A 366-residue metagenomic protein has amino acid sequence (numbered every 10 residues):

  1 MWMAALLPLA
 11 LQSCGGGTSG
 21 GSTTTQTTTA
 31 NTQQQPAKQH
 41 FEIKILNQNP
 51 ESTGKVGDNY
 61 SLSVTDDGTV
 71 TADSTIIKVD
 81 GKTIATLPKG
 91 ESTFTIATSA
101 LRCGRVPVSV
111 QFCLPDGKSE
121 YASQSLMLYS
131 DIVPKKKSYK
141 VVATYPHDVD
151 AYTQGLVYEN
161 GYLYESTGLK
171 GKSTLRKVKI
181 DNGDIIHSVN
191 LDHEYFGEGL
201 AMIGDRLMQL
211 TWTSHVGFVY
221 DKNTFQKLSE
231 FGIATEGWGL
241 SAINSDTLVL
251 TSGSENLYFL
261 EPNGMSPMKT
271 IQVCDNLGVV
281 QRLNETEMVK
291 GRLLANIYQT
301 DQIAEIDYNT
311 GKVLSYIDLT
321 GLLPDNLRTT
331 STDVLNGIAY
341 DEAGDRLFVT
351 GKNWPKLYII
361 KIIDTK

Functional and structural regions predicted by a protein language model:
A10-S13: C-terminal motif of bacterial Sec signal peptides marking the signal peptidase cleavage site
G15-T18: Bacterial signal peptide processing site
T98-R105: Surface-exposed, short loops/turns at beta-strand junctions within beta-sandwich domains
Y129-V149, I180-D184: A short helix->beta-strand "capping" segment at the edge of beta-propeller domains
K140-P146, D184-N190, Q226-F231, K269-G278 (+2 more regions): A short beta-strand motif characteristic of beta-propeller blades
V149-N160, H193-G204, I233-T247, L277-V289 (+1 more regions): Beta-rich, blade/repeat-based domains predominating in secreted/periplasmic proteins but also intracellular
E165-K170, Q209-S214, V249-S254, A295-Q299 (+1 more regions): Conserved beta-strand positions in repeat-built beta-propeller and related beta-rich domains
K179-G183, D221-F225, P262-M265, D307-G311 (+1 more regions): Short loop/turn segments that connect beta-strands within beta-propeller blades
